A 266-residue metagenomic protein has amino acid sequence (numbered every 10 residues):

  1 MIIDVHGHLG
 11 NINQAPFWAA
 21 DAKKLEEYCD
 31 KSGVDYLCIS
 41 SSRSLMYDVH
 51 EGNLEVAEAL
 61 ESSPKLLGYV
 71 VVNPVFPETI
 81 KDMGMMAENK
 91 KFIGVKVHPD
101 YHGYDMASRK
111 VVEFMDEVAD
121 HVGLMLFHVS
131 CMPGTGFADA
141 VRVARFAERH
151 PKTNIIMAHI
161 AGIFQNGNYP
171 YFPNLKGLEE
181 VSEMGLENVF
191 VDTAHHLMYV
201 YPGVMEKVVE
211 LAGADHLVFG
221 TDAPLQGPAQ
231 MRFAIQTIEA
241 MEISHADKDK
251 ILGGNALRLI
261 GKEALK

Functional and structural regions predicted by a protein language model:
M1-V5, W18-Y36, G84, K207 (+2 more regions): Mid-to-C-terminal alpha-helical segments outside catalytic/metal-binding sites
I2, L37, V56, L66-G68 (+5 more regions): Hydrophobic/aromatic residues located in beta-strands of well-ordered beta-sheets within soluble catalytic
H6, C29, V56, M86 (+8 more regions): Conserved, mostly hydrophobic/aromatic
H6-I12, H128, H159: Histidine-centered divalent metal-coordination motifs
N13-A20, R43-E51, N73-T79, H102-A107 (+4 more regions): Acidic-and-aromatic substrate-binding clefts and catalytic sites of carbohydrate-active enzymes
D21-Y28, G52-A59, D82-M86, V111-F114 (+4 more regions): A general structural detector for well-ordered alpha-helical segments in enzyme core domains, enriched
D35-Y36, D48-A138: Active-site gating/metal-coordination segments in enzymes
I93-G94, A107-V218: Catalytic pocket-lining loop regions of alpha/beta-barrel enzymes, especially the amidohydrolase/enolase/GH5 lineages
